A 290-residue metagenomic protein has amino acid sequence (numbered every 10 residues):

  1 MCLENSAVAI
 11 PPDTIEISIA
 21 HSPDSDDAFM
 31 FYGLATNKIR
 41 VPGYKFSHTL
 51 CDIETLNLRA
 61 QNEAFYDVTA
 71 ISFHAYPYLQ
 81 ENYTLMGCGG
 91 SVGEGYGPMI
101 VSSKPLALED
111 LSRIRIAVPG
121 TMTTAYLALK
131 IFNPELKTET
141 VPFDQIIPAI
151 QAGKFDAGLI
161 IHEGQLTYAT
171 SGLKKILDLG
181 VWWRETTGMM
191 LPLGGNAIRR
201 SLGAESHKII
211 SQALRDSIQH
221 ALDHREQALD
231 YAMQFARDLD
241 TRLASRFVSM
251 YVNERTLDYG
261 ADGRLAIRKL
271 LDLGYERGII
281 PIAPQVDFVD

Functional and structural regions predicted by a protein language model:
T14-T36, G97-A157, I161-E163, L265-K269: Bilobed "Venus flytrap"/periplasmic-binding protein-like clamshell domains and structurally analogous long
I17-S18, N82-S91, R115: A structural signal for short loop-to-beta-strand junctions that line the ligand-binding cleft of periplasmic/secreted
I39-L50, F132-Q145, I280-V286: A local structural motif
D52-E54, A60-P77, P142-F143, I160-L166: Beta->alpha turn/N-cap motifs
R59-N62, I150-Q151, I210, G274: Hydrophobic residues within well-ordered alpha-helices
L85-L108, R184-S201: Hydrophobic/proline-rich hinge and linker segments of small-molecule sensing/allosteric domains, predominantly
D144-M233: Pocket-lining segment of extracytoplasmic ligand-binding domains
G203-L273: Secondary-structure end/capping motifs
